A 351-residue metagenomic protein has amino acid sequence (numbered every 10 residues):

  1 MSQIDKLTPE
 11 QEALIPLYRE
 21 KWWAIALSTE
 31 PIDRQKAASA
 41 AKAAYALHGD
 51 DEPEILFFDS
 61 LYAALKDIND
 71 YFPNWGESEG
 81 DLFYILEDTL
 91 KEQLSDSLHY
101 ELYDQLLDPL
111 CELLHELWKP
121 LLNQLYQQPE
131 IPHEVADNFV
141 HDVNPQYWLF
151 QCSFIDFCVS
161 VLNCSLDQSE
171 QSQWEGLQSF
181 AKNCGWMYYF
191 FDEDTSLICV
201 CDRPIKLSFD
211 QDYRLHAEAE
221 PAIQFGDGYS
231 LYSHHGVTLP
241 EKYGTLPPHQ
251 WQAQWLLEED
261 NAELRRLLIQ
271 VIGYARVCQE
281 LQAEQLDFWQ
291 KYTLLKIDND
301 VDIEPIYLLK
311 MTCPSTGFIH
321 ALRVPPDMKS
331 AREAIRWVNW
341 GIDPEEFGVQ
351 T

Functional and structural regions predicted by a protein language model:
M1-T351: Short, glycine-biased loop/turn motifs at secondary-structure junctions and in low-complexity Ser/Thr/Pro-rich termini
